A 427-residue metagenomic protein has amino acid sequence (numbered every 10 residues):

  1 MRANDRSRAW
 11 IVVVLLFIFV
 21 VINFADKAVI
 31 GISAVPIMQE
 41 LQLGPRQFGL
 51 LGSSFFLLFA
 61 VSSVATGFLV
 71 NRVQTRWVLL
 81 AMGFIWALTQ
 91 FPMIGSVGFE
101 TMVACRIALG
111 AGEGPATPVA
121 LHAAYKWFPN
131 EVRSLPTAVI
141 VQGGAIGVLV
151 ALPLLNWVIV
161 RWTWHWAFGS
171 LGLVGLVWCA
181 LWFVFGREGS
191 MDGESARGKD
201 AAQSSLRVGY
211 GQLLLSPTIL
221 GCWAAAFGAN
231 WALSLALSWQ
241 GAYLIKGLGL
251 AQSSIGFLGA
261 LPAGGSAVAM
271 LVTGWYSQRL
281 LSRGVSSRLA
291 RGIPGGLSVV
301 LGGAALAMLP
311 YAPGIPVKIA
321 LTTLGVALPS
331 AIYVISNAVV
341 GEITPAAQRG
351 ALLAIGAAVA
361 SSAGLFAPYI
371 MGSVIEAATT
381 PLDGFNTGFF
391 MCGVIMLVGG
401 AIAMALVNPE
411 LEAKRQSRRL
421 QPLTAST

Functional and structural regions predicted by a protein language model:
R2-D5, G189-C222, G247, Q421-T427: Juxtamembrane intracellular "pre-TM" segments in multi-pass secondary transporters
I30-G31, S216-T273, Y333, N337 (+1 more regions): Extracytoplasmic gate region of multi-pass secondary transporters
Q42, Q74, G95-T101, G112 (+3 more regions): Helix-breaking motifs and short loop linkers at transmembrane-helix boundaries and internal kinks in secondary membrane
V61-F99: Conserved MFS/SLC helix-loop-helix module at the cytosolic interface between two early adjacent transmembrane helices
F84-V97, G296, V300-P313: C-terminal ends and interior cores of transmembrane alpha-helices in multi-pass membrane transporters/permeases
C105-G144: Cytoplasmic helix-loop-helix junction between adjacent transmembrane helices in 12-TM secondary transporters
I140-S190: Helix-loop-helix hairpin linking two adjacent transmembrane segments in secondary transporters
W157-G172, A251, A290-I293, S373-V394: A membrane-interface helix-boundary motif in multi-pass transporters
